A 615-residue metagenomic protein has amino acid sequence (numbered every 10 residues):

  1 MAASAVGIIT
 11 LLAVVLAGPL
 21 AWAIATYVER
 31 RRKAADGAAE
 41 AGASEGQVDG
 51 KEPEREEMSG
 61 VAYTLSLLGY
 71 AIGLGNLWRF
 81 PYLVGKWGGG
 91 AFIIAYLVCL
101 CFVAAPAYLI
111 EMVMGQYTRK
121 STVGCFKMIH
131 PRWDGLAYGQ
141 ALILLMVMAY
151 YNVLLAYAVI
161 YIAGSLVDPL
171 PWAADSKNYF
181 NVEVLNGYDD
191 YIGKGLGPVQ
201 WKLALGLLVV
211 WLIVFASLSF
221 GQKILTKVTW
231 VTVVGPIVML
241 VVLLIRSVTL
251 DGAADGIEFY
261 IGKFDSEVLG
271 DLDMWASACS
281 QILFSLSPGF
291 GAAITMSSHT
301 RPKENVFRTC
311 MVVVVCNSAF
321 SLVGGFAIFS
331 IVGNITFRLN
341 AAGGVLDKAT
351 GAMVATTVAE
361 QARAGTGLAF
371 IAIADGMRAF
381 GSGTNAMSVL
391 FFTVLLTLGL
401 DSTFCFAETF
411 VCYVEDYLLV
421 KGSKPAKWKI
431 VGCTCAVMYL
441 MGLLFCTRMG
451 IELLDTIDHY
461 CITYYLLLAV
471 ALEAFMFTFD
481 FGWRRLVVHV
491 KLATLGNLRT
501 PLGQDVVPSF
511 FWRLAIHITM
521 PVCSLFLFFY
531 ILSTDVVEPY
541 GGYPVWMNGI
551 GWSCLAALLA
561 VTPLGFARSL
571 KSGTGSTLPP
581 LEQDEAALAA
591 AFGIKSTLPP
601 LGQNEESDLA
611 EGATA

Functional and structural regions predicted by a protein language model:
A2-A25, L443-F445, D455-M476, P508-E585 (+1 more regions): A generic transmembrane alpha-helix motif of multi-pass inner-membrane proteins
A3, P81-L97, R119, H130-P131 (+9 more regions): Transmembrane helix-loop boundary segments of multi-pass membrane transporters
G7, A13, G18-W78, A107-M112 (+6 more regions): Membrane-interface "cap" regions at the ends of multi-pass membrane proteins
I8, A62-V98, L218-I224, D255 (+2 more regions): Transmembrane helix-boundary motif of multi-pass solute transporters/channels
E45-A62, T226-A407, V411-L443, L453 (+1 more regions): Membrane-embedded translocation segments of transport machinery
G50-E54, Y117-G139, L154-A216, Q222 (+6 more regions): Inter-helical loop and helix-membrane interface segments of multi-pass membrane transporters/permeases
L65-G75, V147, N152, L185 (+10 more regions): Hydrophobic, membrane-embedded alpha-helices of multi-pass small-molecule transporters
A107, Y151-N178, I237-Y260, S330-N334 (+4 more regions): Hydrophobic alpha-helical segments and their helix-loop junctions in multi-pass secondary transporters
